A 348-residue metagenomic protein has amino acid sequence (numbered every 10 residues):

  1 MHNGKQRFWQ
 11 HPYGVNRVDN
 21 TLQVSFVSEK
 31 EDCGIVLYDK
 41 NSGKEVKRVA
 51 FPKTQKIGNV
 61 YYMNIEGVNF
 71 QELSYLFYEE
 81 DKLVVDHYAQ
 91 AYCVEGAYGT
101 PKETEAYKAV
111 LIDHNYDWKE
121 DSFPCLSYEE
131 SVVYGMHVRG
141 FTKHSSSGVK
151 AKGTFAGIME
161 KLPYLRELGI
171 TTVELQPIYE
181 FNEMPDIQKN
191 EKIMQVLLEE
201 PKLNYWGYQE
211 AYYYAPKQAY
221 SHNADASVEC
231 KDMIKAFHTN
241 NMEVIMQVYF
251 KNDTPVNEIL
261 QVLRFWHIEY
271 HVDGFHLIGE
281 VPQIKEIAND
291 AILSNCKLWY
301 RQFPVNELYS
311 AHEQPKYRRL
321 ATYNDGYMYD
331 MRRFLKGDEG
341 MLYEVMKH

Functional and structural regions predicted by a protein language model:
M1-Q23, E45-R48, Q55-H137, K143-V149: The feature marks proteins involved in alpha-glucan
V27-C33: Short proline/glycine-enriched turn/loop motifs at strand-loop junctions of beta-rich domains
Y38-K44: Change "in extracellular beta-sheet-rich domains … of secreted and cell-surface proteins" to "in beta-sheet-rich domains
G99-A106, H271, N289-H348: Conserved alpha/beta catalytic core and glycan-binding cleft of carbohydrate-active enzymes
V110-Q176, E200, N204-G207, Y212: An acidic-aromatic substrate-binding cleft motif
S147-V149, G153-T154, D186-T239, F250-E269: Aromatic- and acidic-residue-enriched carbohydrate-binding clefts of CAZyme catalytic domains
P177-K189: Short, solvent-exposed beta-strand-terminating loops
E229, A236-H312: Active-site neighborhood of glycoside hydrolase catalytic domains
